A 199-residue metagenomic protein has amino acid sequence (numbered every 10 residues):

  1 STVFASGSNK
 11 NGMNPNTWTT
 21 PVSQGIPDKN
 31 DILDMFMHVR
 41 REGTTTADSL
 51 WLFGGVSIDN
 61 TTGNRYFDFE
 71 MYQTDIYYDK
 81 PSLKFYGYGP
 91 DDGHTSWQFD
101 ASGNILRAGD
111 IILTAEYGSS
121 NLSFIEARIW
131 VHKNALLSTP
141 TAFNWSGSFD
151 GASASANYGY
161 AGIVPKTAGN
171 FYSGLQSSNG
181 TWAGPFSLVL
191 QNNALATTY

Functional and structural regions predicted by a protein language model:
S1-Y199: Surface-exposed extracytoplasmic segments
